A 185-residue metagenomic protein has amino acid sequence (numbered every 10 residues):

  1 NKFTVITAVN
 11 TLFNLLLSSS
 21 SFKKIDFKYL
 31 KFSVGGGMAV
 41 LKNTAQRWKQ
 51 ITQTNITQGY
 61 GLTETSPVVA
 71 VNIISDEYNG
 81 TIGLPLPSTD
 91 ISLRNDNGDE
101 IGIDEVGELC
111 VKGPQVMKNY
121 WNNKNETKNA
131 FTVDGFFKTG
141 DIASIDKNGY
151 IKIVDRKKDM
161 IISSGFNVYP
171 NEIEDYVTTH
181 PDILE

Functional and structural regions predicted by a protein language model:
F3-A8, L17-Y78, D90, N97: Gly/Ser/Thr-rich phosphate-binding loop
I6, G113, K118-N119, I142-E185: AMP-binding/adenylate-forming catalytic core of the ANL superfamily
S19, D134, H180-P181: Acidic-histidine catalytic/liganding microenvironments
G37, G61, G83, D141 (+1 more regions): Active-site glycine-centered loops adjacent to acidic/histidine catalytic or metal-binding residues that shape
T52-Q53, E77, P114-G140, K157-K158 (+2 more regions): Conserved ANL (AMP-binding/adenylate-forming) active-site segment centered on the GW(Y/F)…HTG consensus within
N55-Q58, K138-G140, L184-E185: A short linear hydrophobic-aromatic micro-motif
L84-S88, D99-A130, F166-V168: Conserved ATP/PPi-binding loop(s) of AMP-dependent carboxylate-activating enzymes
R94-N95, I103, F131, T139 (+1 more regions): Hydrophobic alpha-helical segments, especially N-terminal targeting/anchoring helices
